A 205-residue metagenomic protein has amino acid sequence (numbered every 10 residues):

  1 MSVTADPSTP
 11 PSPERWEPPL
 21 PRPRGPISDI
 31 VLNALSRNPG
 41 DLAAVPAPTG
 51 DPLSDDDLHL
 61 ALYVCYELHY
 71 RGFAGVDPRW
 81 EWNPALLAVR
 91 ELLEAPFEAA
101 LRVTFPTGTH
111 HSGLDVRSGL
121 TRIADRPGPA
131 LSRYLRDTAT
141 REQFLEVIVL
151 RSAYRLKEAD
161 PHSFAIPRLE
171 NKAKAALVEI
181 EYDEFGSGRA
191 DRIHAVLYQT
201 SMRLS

Functional and structural regions predicted by a protein language model:
S2-S205: Non-heme di-metal
